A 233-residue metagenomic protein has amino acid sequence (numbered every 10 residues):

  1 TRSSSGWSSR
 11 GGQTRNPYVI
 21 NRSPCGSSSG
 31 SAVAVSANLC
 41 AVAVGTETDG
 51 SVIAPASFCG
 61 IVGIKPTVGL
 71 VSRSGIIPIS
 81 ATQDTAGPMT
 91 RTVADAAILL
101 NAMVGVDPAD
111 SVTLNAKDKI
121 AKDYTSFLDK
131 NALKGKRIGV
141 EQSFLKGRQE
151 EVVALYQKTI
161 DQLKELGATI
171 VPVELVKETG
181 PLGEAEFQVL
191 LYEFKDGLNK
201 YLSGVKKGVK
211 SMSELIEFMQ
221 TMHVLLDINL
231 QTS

Functional and structural regions predicted by a protein language model:
T1-A86, S111-L114, E141-S143: Short glycine/serine-rich loop/turn segments
W7-G12, P181-G197: Charged, often glycine-rich, active-site loop that binds/positions anionic groups
A32, A97-L100, Q157-I160, N199 (+1 more regions): Non-transmembrane alpha-helical segments in soluble domains of secreted/periplasmic/extracellular proteins
L39-V42, T92, G135-K136, L166-G167: Loop/turn elements at helix/coil->beta-strand transitions in domains of secreted/extracellular proteins
K65-A154, G180, T221: A short helix-breaking turn/cap at a secondary-structure junction
T125-E141, V189-S233: Short helix-loop capping/hinge segments that flank enzyme active sites or metal/cofactor-binding pockets
L163: Phosphate-binding active sites in nucleotide-utilizing proteins
T169-V176: General small-molecule cofactor/ligand-binding pocket signal
